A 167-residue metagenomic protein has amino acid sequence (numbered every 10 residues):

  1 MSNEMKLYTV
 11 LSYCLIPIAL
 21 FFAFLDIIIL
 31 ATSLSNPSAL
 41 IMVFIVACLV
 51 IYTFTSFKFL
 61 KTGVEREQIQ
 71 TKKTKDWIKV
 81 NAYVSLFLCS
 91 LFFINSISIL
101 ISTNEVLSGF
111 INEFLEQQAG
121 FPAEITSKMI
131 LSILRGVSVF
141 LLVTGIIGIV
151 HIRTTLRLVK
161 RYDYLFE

Functional and structural regions predicted by a protein language model:
M1-K58: Transmembrane alpha-helical insertion/packing segments
S2-M5, S56-T74, I99-L107, L142-E167: Cytosolic juxtamembrane helix at the C-terminal end of the final transmembrane segment
N3-K6, T32-N36, R66-K79, P122-S132: Juxtamembrane loop-transmembrane helix junctions in multi-pass integral membrane proteins, especially the extracellular
Y8-C14, F21, L40-A47, W77-F87 (+1 more regions): Physicochemical signature of membrane-embedded alpha-helices that form the seven-helix bundle of GPCRs, emphasizing
A23-A31, L60, I97-N112: Membrane-helix interface motif
V80-N104: Hydrophobic alpha-helical membrane-insertion segments
N104-T126: Membrane-interfacial helical/loop segments at transmembrane boundaries in membrane proteins
A119-G148: Hydrophobic alpha-helical transmembrane segments
